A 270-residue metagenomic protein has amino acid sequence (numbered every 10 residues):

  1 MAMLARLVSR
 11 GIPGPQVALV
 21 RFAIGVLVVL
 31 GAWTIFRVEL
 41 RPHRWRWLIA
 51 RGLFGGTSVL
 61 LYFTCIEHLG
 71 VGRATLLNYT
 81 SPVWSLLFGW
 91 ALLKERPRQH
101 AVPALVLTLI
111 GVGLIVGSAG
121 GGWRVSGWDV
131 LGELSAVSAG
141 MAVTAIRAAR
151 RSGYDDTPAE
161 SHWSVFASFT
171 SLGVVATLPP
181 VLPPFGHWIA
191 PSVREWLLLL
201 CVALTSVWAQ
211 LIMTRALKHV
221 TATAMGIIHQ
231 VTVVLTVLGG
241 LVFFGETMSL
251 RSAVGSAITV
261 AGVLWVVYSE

Functional and structural regions predicted by a protein language model:
M3, L30, G52, G56-L60 (+9 more regions): Hydrophobic/small/kink-forming positions within alpha-helical transmembrane segments of polytopic membrane proteins
M3-R6, V29, G121-P191, L198: Transmembrane alpha-helical segments that form core, pore/gating elements of small-molecule transporters/exporters
V8, V17, R21, C65 (+8 more regions): Hydrophobic/aromatic residues within transmembrane alpha-helices of multi-pass small-molecule transporters
G11-T57, S138-A145, A167-P184: Transmembrane alpha-helices of multi-pass small-molecule transport proteins
V20, T75-T80, D156-L172, A209-V242: Helix-helix packing/entry segments at the starts of transmembrane helices
V38-L61, G127-S135, W188-W208, H229: Loop-to-transmembrane-helix transition segments
S81-V106, V234-A253: C-terminal transmembrane-helix exit sites in multi-pass transporters
H100-S118, A139, R251-E270: Hydrophobic transmembrane alpha-helices of multi-pass small-molecule transport proteins
